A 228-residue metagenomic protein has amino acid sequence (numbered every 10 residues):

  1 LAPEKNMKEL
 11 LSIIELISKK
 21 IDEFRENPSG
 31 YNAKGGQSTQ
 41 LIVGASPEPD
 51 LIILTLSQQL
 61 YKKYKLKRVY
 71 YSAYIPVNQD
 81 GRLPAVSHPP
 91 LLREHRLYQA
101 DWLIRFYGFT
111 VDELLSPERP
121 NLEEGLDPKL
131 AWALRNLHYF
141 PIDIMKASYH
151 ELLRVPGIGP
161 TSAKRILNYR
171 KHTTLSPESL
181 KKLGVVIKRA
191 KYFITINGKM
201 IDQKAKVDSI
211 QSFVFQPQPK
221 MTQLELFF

Functional and structural regions predicted by a protein language model:
L1-V111: Conserved AdoMet/S-adenosylmethionine-binding subsite of the radical SAM
V86-P89, L103-P141: Alpha-helical ds-nucleic-acid-binding substructure associated with the helix-hairpin-helix region of base-excision DNA
N121-E151, P177-F228: C-terminal extensions
Y169-R170: Residue-level signature of tetratricopeptide-repeat
